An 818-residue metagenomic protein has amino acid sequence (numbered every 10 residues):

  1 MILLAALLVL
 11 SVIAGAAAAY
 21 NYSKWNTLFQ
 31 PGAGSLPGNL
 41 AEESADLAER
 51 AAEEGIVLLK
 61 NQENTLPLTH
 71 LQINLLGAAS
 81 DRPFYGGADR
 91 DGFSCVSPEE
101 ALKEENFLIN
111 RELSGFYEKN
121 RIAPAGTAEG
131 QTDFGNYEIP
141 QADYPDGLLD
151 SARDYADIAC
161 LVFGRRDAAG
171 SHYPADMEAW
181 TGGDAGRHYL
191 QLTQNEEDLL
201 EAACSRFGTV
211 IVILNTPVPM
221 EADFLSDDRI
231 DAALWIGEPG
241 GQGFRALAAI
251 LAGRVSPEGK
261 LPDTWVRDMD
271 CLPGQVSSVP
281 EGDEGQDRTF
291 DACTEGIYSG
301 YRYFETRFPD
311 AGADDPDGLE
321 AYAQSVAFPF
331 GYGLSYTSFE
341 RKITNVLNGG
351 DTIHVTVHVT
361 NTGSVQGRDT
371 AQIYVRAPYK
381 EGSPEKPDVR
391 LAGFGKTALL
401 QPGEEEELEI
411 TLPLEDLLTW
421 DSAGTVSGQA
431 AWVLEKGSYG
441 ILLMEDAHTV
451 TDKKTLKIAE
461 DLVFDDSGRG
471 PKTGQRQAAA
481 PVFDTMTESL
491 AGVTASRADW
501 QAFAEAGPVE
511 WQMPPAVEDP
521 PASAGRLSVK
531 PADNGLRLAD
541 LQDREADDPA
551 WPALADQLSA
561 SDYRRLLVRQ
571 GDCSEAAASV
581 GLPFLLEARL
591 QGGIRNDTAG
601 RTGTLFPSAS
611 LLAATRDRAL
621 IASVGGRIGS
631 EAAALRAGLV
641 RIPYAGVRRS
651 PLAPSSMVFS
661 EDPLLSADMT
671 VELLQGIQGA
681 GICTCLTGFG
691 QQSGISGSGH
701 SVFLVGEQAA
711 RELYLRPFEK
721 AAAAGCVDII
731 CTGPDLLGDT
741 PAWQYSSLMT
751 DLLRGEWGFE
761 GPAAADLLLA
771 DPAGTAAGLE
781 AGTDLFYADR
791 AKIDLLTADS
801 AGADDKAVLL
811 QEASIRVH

Functional and structural regions predicted by a protein language model:
M1-T449, D466-H818: Glycoside hydrolase catalytic-domain context in secreted enzymes
V450-K454: Extracellular and select intracellular beta-sandwich modules with Ser/Thr-enriched, small-residue motifs on
T455-D465: Short beta-strand edge segments in extracellular beta-sheet folds
